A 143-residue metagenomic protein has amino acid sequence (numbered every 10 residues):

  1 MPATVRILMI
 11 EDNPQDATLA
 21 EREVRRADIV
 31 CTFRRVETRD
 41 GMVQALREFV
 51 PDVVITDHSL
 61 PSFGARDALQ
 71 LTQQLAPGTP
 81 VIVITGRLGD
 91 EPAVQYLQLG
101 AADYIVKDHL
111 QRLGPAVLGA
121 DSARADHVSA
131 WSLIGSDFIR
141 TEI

Functional and structural regions predicted by a protein language model:
M1-A3, L19, Q95-Q98, S129-I143: PAS/LOV and related PAS-like sensory modules
T4-Q15, A20-V24, R35, V54: Conserved acidic segment of CheY-like receiver
M9-E11, I29-T38, A45, V106: Short hydrophobic/Thr-rich beta-strand motif most characteristic of the beta2 strand and flanking loop of CheY-like
P14, E37-G41, Q111: Acidic phosphotransfer microenvironment of two-component signaling modules
R22, R66-D67, Q74, T85-V106 (+1 more regions): Alpha4 helix (beta4-alpha4-beta5 surface) of REC/receiver domains from two-component response regulators
E23, H109, L113-D126: Receiver (REC) domain switch/output surface
A27-D28, R47-F49, L71-T79, L99 (+1 more regions): Conserved phosphotransfer cores of two-component systems
R39-M42, F49-T72, L88-P92: Conserved phosphotransfer microenvironments
